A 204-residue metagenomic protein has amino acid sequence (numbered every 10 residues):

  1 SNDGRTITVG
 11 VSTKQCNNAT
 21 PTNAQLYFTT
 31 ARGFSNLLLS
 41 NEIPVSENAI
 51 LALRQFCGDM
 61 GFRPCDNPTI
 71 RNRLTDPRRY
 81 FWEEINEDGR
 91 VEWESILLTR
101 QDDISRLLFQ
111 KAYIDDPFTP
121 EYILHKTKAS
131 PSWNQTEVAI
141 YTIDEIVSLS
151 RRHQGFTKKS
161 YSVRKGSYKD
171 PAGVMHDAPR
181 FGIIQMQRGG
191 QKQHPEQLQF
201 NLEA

Functional and structural regions predicted by a protein language model:
N2-A204: Short, positively charged
